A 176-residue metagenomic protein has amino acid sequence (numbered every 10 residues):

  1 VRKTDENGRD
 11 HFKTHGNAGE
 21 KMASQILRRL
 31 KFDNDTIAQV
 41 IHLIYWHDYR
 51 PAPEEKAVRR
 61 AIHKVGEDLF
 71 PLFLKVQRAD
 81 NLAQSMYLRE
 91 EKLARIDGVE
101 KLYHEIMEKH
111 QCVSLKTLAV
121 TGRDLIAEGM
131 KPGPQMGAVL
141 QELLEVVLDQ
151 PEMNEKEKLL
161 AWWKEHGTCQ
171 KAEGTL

Functional and structural regions predicted by a protein language model:
V1-K92, D97: Divalent metal-dependent catalytic cores for phosphoryl transfer on phosphate-bearing substrates
Q25-R29, Q84-L176: Charged substrate- and nucleic-acid-binding regions of tRNA-handling and nucleotidyl-transfer enzymes, centered on
